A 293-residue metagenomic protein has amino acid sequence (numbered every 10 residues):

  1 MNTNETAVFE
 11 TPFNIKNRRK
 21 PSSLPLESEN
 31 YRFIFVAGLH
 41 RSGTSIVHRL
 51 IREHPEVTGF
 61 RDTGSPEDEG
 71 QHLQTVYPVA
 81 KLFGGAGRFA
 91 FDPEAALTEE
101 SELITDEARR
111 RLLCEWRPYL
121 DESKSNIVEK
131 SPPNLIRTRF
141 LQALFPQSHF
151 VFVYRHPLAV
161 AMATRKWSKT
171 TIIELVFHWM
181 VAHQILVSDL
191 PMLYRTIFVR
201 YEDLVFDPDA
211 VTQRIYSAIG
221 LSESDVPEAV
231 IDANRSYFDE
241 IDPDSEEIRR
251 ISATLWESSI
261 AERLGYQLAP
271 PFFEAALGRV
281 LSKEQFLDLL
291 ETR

Functional and structural regions predicted by a protein language model:
M1-R111, A233-E240: PAPS-dependent sulfotransferase catalytic core
N2-F33, R165, S217-R293: PAPS-dependent sulfotransferases, especially Golgi type II membrane carbohydrate sulfotransferases
N14-I15, P25-S28, A95-A96, W116-Y119 (+2 more regions): A short alpha-helix capping/helix-coil boundary motif
K20-S23, T44, L112-W116, R137-R139 (+1 more regions): A generic local structural motif
T44, P66, R109, N134 (+8 more regions): A structural signal for well-ordered alpha-helical scaffolds and beta->alpha junctions
E53-K130, N134-I136, L144, R250 (+1 more regions): PAPS-dependent sulfation machinery
D62-S65, A86-A95, L103, Y154-L158 (+2 more regions): Short, surface-exposed, polar/charged, turn-prone segments marking secondary-structure boundaries
P78, L120-V226: PAPS-dependent sulfotransferase catalytic domain
